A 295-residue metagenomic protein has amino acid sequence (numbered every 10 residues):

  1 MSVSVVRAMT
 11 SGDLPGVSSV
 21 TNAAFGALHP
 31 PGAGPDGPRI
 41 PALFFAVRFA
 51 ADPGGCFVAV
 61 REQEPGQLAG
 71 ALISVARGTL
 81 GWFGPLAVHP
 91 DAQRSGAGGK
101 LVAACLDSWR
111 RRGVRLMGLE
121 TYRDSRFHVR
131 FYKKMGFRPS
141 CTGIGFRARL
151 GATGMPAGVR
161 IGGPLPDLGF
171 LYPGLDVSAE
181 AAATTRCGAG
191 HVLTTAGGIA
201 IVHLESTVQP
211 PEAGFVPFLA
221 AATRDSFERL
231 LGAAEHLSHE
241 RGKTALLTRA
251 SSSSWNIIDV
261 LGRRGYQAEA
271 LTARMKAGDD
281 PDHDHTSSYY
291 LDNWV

Functional and structural regions predicted by a protein language model:
S11-L28, A152-M155, I161-Y172, D284-D292: A short, well-structured alpha-helix characteristic of acyl/acetyltransferase catalytic modules
L14, S18-Q63, L68, F170-H191: Active-site rim helix/loop that mediates acceptor-substrate recognition in acyltransferases
C56-V58, G66-V75, W82-A87, A196-V208 (+1 more regions): Conserved beta-strand in the GNAT
F83, W109-D124, E240-S251: Conserved GNAT acetyl-CoA-binding A-motif
P85-V88, R94-S108, L116, R130 (+2 more regions): Conserved acetyl-CoA-binding loop-helix of GNAT-fold acetyltransferases
R110, V114, K133-F215: Amide-forming acyltransferase catalytic core, primarily the GNAT-like/NAT-type and related acyltransferase folds
G118-Y122, R138-G151, Q267-D280: Conserved catalytic-core motifs of GNAT/GCN5-like acyltransferases
H128-Y132, F137, D259-R263: Conserved active-site tyrosine of GNAT-family acetyltransferases
